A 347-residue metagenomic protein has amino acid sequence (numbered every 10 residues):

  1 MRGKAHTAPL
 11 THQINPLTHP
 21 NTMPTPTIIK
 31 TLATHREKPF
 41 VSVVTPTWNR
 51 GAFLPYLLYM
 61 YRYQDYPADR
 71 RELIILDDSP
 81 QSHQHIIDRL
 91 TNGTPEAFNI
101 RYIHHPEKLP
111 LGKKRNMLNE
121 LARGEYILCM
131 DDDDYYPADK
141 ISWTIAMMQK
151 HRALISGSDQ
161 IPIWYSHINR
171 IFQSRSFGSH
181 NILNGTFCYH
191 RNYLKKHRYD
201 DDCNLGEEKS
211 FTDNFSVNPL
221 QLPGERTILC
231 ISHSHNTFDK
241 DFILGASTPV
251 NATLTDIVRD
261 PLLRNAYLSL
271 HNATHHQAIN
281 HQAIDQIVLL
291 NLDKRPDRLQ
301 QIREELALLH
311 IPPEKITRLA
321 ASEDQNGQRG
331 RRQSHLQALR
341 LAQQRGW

Functional and structural regions predicted by a protein language model:
M23-Y63, H275-E304: N-proximal low-complexity "stem/linker" segments adjacent to membrane-targeting elements
P24-T27, R198-L290: C-terminal catalytic/acceptor-binding lobe
L58-H104, R303-E323: Acidic donor-binding segment of Leloir-type glycosyltransferases
H105-A122, N326-A342: Glycine-rich, basic loop-to-helix element that forms the pyrophosphate-binding segment of sugar-nucleotide handling
R123-E125, I182-H197: Conserved nucleotide-sugar donor-binding and metal-coordinating catalytic region shared by glycosyltransferases
G124-Y135, G346-W347: Short beta-strand-to-loop acidic/aromatic patch adjacent to the donor-nucleotide binding site
D139-I171: Conserved donor NDP-sugar-binding/catalytic core segment of glycosyltransferases
E225, S234, A246-A252, S269-W347: An acidic/histidine-cluster motif and surrounding catalytic segment that typifies divalent-metal-assisted enzyme active
